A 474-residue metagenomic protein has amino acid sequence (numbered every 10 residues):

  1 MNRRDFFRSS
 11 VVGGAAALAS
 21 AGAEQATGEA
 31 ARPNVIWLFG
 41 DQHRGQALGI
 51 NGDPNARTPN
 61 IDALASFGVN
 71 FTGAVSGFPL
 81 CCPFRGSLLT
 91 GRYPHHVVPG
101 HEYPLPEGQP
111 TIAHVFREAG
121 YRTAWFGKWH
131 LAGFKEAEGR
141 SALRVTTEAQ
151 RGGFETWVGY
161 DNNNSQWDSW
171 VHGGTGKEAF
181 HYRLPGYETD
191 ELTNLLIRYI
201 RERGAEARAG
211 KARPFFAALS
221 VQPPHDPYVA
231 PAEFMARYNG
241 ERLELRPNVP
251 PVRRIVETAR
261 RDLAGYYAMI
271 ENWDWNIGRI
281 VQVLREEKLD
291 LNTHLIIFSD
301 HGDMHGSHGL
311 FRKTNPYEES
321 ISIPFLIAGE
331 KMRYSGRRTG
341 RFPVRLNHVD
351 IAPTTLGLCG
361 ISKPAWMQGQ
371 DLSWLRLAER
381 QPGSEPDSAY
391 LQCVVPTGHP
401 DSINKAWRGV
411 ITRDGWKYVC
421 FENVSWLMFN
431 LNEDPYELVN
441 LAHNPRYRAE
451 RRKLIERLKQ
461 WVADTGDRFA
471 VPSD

Functional and structural regions predicted by a protein language model:
N2-F421, S425-W426, P435-A463, F469-P472: Formylglycine-dependent sulfatase
F429: Extracellular C-type lectin-like domains
N432: A short, internal acetyl-CoA/4′-phosphopantetheine-binding micro-motif in the GNAT/acyltransferase core
